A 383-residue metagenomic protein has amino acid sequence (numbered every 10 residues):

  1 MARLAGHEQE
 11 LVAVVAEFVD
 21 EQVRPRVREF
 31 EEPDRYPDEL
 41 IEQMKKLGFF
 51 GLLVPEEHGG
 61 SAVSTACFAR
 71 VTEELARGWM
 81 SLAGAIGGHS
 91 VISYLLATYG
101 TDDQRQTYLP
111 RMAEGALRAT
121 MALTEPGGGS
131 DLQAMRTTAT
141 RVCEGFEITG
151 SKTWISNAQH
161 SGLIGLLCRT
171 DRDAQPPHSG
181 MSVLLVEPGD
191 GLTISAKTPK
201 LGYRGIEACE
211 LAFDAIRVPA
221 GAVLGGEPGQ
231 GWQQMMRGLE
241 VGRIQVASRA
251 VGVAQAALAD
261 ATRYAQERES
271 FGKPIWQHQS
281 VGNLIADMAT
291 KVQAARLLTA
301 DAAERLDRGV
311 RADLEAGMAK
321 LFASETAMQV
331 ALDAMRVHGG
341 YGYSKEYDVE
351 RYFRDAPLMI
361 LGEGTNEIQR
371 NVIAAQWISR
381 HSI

Functional and structural regions predicted by a protein language model:
M1-G78, L82-A83, Y99-Q104, R111 (+5 more regions): Alpha-helical interface subdomain recognition
G48, T72-A76, C168, L185-L192 (+1 more regions): Short Ser/Thr-interspersed hydrophobic loop/turn segments at strand-loop and sheet-helix junctions that line or gate
A85, M112, G127-S130, W154-N157 (+2 more regions): Short Gly/Pro-enriched turn/cap motifs at secondary-structure boundaries
S90-Y99: Helix-loop "lid/cap" segments that line or gate small-molecule binding pockets
G115-L123, L167: A short, Trp-centered hydrophobic/proline-enriched beta-strand micro-motif
A134, G191-R217: Flexible, small-/acidic-enriched active-site or ligand-binding loops
E147-I194: A short core secondary-structure module
D214-Q233: Long, acidic (Asp/Glu-rich), low-complexity accessory segments flanking structured domains
